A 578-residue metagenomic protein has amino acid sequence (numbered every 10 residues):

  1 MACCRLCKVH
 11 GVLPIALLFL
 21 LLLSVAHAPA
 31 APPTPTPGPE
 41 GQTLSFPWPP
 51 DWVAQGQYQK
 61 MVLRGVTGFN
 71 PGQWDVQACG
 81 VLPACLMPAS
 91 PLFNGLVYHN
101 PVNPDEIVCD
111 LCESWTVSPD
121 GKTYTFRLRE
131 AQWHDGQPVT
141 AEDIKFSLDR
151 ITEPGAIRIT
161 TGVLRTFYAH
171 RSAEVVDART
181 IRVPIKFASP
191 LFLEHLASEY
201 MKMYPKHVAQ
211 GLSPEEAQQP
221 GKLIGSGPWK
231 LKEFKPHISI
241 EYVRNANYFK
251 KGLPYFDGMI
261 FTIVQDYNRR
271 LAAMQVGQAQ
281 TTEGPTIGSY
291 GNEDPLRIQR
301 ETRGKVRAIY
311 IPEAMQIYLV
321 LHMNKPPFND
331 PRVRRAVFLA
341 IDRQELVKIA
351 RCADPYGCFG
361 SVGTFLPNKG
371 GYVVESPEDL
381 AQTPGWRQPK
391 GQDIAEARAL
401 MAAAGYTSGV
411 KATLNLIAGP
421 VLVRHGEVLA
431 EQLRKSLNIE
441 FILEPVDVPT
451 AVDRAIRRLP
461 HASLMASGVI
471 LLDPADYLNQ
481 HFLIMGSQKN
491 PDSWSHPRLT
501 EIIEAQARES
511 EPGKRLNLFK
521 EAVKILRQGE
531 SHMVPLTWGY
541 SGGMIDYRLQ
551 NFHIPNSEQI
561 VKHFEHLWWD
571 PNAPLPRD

Functional and structural regions predicted by a protein language model:
H10-P14, Q57, K145, T161-Q210 (+1 more regions): Surface-exposed binding/hinge segments that line and control ligand-binding clefts or catalytic entry sites
P33-E40, S45-P47, A84-S90, K235-S239 (+5 more regions): Detector for C-terminal structural segments
G38, T43-P49, R64-P119, D149 (+1 more regions): N-terminal lobe/hinge region of extracytoplasmic solute-binding protein
A54, V66-M87, L111, Q137 (+5 more regions): A structural "hinge/loop" feature
R64, T140-S147, A178-P184, G227-P228 (+8 more regions): Alpha-helical secondary-structure segments
M87, N94, N100-V102, A197-P254 (+5 more regions): Gly/Pro-rich hinge or "lid" segments in bacterial periplasmic/extracellular proteins
E113-I157, V176, R182, R270-A273 (+2 more regions): Aromatic- and charge-enriched surface segment that lines or borders ligand/interaction sites
I151-P154, A173-E174, K232-V243, I260-K325 (+1 more regions): Extracellular/periplasmic solute-recognition and catalytic clefts
